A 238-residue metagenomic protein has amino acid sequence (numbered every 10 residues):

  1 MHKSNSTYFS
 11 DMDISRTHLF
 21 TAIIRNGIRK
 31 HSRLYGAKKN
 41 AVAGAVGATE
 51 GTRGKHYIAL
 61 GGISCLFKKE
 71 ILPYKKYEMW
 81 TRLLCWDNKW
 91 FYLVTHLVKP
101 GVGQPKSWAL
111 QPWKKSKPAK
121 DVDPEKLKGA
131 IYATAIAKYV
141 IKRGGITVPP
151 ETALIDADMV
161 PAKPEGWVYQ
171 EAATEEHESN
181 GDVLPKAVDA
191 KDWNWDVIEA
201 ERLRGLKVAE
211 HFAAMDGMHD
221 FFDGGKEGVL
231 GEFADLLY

Functional and structural regions predicted by a protein language model:
M1-Y8: A conserved, well-ordered hydrophobic junction motif at loop->secondary-structure transitions
S15-H18, P100: Short hydrophobic alpha-helical module
T17-Y77, L83: Hydrophobic beta-strand-centered segment that forms part of the acyl-chain substrate-binding groove
I71-K76, R82-Y238: HotDog/MaoC-like acyl-thioester-processing domains
